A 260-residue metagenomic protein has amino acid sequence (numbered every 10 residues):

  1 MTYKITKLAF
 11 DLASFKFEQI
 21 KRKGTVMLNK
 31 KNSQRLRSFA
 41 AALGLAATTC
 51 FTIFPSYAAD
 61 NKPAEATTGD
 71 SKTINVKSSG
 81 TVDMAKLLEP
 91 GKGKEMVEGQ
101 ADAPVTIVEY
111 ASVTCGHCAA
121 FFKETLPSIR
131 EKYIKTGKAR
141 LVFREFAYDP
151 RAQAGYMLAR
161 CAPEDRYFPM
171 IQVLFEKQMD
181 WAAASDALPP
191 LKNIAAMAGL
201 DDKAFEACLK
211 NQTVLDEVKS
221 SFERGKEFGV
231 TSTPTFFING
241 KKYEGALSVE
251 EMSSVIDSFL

Functional and structural regions predicted by a protein language model:
I5, A13-I20, G24-A40, Y57-V76 (+1 more regions): C-terminal cap of thioredoxin/glutaredoxin-like
K23-A147, K219-F222: Extracytoplasmic thiol/disulfide redox context detector
M84, G93-K94, A154, K177 (+1 more regions): Glycine-rich, flexible loop/turn motifs
E95, F143-F146, M179, E206 (+1 more regions): Conserved short-loop catalytic and cofactor-binding motifs
A111-T114, A119-A196: Structural alpha/beta surface segment adjacent to cysteine/selenocysteine redox centers across thiol/disulfide enzymes
